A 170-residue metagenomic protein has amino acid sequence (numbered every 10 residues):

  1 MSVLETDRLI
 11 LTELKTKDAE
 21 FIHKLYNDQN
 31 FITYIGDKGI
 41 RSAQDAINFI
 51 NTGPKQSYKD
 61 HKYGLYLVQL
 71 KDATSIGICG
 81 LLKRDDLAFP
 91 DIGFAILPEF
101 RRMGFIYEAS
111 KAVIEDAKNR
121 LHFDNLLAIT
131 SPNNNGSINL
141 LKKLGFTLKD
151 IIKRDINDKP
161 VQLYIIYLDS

Functional and structural regions predicted by a protein language model:
M1-T33, L67-S170: Acyl-donor (CoA/ACP) binding surface of acyl/acetyltransferases
Y26, I35, S57-K59: Hydrophobic residues in alpha-helical segments
I32-T52: Conserved GNAT-fold acetyl-CoA-binding loop/helix
P54-L67: A short helix-loop-beta-strand connector motif used in the catalytic cores of GNAT acetyltransferases and, in some
